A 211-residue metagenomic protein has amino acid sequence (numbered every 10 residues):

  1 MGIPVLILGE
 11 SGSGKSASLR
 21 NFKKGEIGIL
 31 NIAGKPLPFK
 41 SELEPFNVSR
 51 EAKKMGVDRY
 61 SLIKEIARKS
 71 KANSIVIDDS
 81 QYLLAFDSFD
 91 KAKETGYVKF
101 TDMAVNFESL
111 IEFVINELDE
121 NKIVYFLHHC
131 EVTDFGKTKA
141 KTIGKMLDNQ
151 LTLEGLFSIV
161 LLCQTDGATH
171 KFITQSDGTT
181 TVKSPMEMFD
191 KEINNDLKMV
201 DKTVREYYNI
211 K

Functional and structural regions predicted by a protein language model:
M1-S70, S74-I75, Y82: Conserved P-loop
R20-N21, N116, G155: Solvent-exposed polar/charged
K24, A33-L37, S80-Y82, C130-D134 (+2 more regions): Conserved nucleotide-binding/hydrolysis micro-motifs of P-loop NTPases
I27-I29, V124, V160-L162: Short, well-ordered beta-strand core segments
K40, D87-S88, G167: Hydrophobic alpha-helical membrane-insertion segments
S70, E120, G155: Structured loop/turn residues at beta-strand edges in well-structured enzyme cores
D79-T152: P-loop NTPase motor core
T133-K211: Conserved GTP-binding G-domain of TRAFAC-class P-loop NTPases and closely related GTPase folds
